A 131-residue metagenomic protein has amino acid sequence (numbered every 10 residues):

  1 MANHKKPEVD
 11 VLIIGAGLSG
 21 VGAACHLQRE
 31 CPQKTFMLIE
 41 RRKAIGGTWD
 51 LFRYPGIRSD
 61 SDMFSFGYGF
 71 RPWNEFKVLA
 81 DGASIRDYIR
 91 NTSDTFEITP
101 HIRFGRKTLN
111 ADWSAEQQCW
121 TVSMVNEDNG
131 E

Functional and structural regions predicted by a protein language model:
M1-P7: Basic/polar N-terminal segments that are highly enriched at the extreme N-terminus, encompassing both cleavable
P7-L38: N-terminal Rossmann-like FAD-binding beta1-loop-alpha1 element of flavoenzymes
A16, R41-A44, K107: An acidic- and aromatic-residue-enriched active-site/binding cleft used to recognize and process polar
G20, I45, A111: Flexible, glycine-rich phosphate/dinucleotide-binding loops and adjacent beta-alpha linkers at cofactor/substrate
R29-Q33, R42-K43, F96-I98: Short, solvent-exposed loop/edge-beta patches enriched in aromatic
M37-R41, R103: Extended hydrophobic secondary-structure segments that form protein cores and membrane-embedded regions
K43-N91: Glycine-rich active-site loop/strand segments that organize a redox cofactor
F76-E131: Feature captures the FAD/FMN-dependent oxidoreductase FAD-binding
